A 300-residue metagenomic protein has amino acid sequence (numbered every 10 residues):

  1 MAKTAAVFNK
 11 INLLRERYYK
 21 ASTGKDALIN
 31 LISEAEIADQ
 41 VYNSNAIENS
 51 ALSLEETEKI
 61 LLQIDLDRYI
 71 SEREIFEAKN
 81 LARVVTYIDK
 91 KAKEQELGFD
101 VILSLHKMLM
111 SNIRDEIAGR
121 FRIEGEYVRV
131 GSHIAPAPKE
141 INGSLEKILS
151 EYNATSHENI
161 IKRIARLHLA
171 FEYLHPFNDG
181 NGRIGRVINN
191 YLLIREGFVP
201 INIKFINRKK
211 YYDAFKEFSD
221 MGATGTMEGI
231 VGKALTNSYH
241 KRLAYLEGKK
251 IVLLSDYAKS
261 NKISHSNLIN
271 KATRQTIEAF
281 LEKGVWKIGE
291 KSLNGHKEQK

Functional and structural regions predicted by a protein language model:
M1-D179, R183-K300: FIC/Doc superfamily catalytic core
